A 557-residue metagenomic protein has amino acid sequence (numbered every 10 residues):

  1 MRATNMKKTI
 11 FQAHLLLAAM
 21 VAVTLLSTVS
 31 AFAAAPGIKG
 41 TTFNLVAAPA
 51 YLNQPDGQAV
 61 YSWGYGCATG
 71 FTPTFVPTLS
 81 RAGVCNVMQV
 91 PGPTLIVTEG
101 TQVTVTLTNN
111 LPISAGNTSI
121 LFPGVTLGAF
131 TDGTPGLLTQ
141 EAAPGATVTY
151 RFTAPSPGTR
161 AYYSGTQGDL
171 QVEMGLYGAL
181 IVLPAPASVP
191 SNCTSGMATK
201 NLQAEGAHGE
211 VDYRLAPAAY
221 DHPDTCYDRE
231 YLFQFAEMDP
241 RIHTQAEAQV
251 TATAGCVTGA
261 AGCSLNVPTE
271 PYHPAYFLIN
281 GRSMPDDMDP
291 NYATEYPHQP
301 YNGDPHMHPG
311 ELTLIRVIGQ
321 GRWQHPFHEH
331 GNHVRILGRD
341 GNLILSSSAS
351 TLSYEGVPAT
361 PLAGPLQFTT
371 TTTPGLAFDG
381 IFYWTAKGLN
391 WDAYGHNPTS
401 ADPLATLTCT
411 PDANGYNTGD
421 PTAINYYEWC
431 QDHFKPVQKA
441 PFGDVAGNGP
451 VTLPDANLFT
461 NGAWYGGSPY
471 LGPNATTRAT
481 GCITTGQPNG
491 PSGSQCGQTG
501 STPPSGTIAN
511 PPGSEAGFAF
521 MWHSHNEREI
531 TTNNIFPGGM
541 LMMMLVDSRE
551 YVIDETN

Functional and structural regions predicted by a protein language model:
R2-I10, L17, T24-L25, V29-N557: Copper-binding active sites and cupredoxin-like electron-transfer domains, recognizing His/Cys-rich ligand loops
